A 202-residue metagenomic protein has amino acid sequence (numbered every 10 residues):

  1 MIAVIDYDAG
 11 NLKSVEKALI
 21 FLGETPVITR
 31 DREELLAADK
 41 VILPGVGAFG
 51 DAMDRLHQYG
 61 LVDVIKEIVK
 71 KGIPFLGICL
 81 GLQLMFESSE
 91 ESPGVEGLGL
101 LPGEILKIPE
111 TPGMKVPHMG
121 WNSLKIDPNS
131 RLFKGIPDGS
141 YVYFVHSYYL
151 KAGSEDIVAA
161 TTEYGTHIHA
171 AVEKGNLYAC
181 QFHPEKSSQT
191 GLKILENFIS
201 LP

Functional and structural regions predicted by a protein language model:
I2-E24, E185-K186: N-terminal beta1-alpha1 ligand-phosphate binding loop
A38: An anion/phosphate-binding loop that grips the pyrophosphate of nucleotide cofactors and donors
G47-H118: Cysteine-nucleophile active-site neighborhood
S88-Y164: Pocket-forming structural segment of enzyme catalytic cores
H167-K174: Short, surface-exposed beta-strand/loop micro-motifs that present aromatic residues
C180-P202: Acyltransferase
